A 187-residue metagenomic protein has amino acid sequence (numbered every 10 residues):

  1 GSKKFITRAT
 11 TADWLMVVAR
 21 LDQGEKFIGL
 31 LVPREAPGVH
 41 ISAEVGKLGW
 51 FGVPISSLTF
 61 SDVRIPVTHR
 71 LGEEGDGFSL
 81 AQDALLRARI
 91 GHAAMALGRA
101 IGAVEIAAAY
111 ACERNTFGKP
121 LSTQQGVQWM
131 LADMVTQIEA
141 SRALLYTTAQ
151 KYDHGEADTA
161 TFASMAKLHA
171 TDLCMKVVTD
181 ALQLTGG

Functional and structural regions predicted by a protein language model:
S2-I41: A short core secondary-structure module
K3, F51-P54, E74, S79 (+2 more regions): Gly/Ser/Thr-rich beta-alpha loop segments that engage phosphate groups in nucleotides
K3, G49-W50, R89, K167: Active-site PLP-lysine loop of aminotransferase-like
R8-A12, F51-V53, G72: Short glycine/proline-enriched turns and hinge-like loops at secondary-structure junctions
E35-P66: Flexible, small-/acidic-enriched active-site or ligand-binding loops
S56-D83: A short, charged helix-loop
T59, D83-G187: Alpha-helical interface subdomain recognition
